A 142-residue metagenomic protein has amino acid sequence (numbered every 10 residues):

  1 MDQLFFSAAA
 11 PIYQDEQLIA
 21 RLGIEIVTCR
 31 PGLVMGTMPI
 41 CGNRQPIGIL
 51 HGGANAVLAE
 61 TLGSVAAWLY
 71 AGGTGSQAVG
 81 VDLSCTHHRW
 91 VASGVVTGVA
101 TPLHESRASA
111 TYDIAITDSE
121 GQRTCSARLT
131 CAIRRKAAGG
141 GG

Functional and structural regions predicted by a protein language model:
M1-G142: Terminal targeting signals and extreme-terminal segments of soluble enzymes
